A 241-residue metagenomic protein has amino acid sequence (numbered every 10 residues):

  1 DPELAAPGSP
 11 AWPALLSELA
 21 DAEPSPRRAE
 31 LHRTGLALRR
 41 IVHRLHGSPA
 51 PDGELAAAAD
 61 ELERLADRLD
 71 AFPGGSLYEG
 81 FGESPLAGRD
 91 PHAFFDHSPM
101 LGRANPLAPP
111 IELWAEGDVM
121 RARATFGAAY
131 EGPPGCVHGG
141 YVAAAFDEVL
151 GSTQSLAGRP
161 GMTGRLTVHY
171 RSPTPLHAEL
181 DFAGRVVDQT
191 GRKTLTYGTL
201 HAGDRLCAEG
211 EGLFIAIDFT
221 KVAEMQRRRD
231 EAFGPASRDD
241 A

Functional and structural regions predicted by a protein language model:
P2-E83, T174-L176, V187-A241: HotDog/MaoC-like acyl-thioester-processing domains
A11-A22, V149-L180: Hydrophobic beta-strand-centered segment that forms part of the acyl-chain substrate-binding groove
L55-G127: Long amphipathic N-terminal alpha/beta scaffold segment
A115-E116, R123, G127-A145: A contiguous catalytic/ligand-binding core that recognizes phosphate-bearing ligands
V119, V137-P160: Active-site helix/loop of acyl-thioester processing domains in fatty-acid/polyketide metabolism, spanning hotdog-fold
